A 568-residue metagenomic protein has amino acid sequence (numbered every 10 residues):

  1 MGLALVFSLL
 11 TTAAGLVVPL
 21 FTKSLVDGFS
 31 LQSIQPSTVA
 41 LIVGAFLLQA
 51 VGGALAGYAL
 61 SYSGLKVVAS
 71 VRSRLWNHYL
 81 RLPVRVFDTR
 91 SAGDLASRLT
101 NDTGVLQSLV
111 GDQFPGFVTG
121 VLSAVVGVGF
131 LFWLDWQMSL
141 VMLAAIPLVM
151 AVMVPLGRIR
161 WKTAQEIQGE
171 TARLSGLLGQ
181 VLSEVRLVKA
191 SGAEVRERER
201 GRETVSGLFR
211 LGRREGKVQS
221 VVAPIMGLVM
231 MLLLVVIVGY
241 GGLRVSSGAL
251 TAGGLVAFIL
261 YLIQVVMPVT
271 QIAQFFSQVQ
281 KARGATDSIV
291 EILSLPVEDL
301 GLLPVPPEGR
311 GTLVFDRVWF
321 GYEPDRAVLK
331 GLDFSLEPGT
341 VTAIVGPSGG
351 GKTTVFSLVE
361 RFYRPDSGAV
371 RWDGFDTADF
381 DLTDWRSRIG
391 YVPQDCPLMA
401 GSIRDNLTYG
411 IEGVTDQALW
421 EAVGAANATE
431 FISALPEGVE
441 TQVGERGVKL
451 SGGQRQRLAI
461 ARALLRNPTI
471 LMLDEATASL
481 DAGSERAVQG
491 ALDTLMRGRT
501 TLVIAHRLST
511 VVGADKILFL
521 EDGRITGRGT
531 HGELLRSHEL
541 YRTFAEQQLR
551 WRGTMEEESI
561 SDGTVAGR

Functional and structural regions predicted by a protein language model:
M1-L10, D112-E166, I237-L250, M267: Transmembrane helices of ABC transporter permease
M1-L20, S24, T38, I42 (+6 more regions): Alpha-helical segments in transporter systems
G2-L55, A59, F132-Q137, S247-A252: Transmembrane helix-loop-helix hairpins at lipid-water interfaces of multipass membrane proteins, especially the type-1
I42-G53, I146-M153, Q219-L233, A252-Q274: Hydrophobic alpha-helical segments in the permease module
L65, S73-S97, N101-V105, G176-R200 (+5 more regions): Short intracellular "coupling" helices and adjacent cytoplasmic loop segments at the cytosolic face of multi-pass
V84-R85, N101-V110, F114, V118 (+7 more regions): An intracellular "coupling" helix at the cytosolic face of ABC transporter transmembrane type-1 domains
A193, K217, V265-I292: Cytosolic ends of transmembrane helices, especially the final helix of ABC transmembrane type-1 domains
E308-R568: ABC-type nucleotide-binding domain
